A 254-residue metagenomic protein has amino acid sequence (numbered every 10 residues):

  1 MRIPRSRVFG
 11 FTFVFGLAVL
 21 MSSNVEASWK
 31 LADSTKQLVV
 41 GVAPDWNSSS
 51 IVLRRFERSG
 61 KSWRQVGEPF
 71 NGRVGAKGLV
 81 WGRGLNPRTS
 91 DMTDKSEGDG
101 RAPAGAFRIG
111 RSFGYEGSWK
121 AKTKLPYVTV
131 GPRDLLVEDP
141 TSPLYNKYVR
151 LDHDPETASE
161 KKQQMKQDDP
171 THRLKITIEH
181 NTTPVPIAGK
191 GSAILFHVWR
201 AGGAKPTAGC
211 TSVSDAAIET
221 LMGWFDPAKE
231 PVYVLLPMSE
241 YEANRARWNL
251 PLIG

Functional and structural regions predicted by a protein language model:
M1-R5: N-terminal secretory signal peptides that target proteins for export/translocation
G10-L20: Bacterial N-terminal signal peptides
V25-A208, A216-G254: Cell wall/extracellular polymer interaction/catalysis modules
V213: A conserved hydrophobic position in a structured secondary element of the catalytic/binding core that shapes
